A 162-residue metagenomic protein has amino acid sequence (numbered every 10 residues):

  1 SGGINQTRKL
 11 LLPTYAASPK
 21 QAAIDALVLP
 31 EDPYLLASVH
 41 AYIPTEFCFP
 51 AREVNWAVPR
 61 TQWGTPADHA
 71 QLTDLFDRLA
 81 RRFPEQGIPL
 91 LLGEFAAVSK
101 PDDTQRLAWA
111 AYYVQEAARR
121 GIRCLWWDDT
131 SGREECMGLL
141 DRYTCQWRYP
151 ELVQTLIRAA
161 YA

Functional and structural regions predicted by a protein language model:
S1-D68, L75-V98, R119-R120: Active-site region of glycoside hydrolase catalytic domains
F47-P50, A70-F76, W126-G132, Y161: Low-complexity, flexible helical/coil segments
H69, T73, G138-D141: Internal catalytic-core helix/loop-beta-alpha segment that presents or stabilizes conserved functional determinants
L72-L79, W109, Y113: Alpha-helical packing segments of well-folded alpha/beta enzyme cores
D102-A162: Aromatic-rich peripheral "rim/lid" segments of glycoside hydrolase catalytic domains that contact and position glycan
